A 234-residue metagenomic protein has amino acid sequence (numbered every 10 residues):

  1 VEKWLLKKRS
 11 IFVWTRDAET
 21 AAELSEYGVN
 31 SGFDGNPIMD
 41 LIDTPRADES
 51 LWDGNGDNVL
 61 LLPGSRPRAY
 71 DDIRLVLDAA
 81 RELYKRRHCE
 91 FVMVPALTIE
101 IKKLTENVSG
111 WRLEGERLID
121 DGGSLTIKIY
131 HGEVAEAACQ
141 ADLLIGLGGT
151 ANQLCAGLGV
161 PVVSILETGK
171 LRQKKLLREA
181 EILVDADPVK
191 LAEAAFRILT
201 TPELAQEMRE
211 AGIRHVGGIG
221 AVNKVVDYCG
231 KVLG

Functional and structural regions predicted by a protein language model:
V1-G234: Nucleotide-activated sugar donor-binding and catalytic core shared by glycosyltransferases and related lipid-linked
